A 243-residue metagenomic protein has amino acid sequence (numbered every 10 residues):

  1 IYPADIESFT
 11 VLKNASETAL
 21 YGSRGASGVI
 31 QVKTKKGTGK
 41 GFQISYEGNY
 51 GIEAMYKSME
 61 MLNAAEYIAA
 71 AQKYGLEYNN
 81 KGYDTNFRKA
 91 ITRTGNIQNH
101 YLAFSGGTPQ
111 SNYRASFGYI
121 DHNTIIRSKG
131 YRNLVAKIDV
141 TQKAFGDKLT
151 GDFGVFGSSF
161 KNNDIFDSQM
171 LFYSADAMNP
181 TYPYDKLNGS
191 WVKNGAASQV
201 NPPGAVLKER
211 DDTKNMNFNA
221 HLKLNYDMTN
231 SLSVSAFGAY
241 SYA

Functional and structural regions predicted by a protein language model:
I1-K13: Short acidic/polar hinge/loop motifs at secondary-structure boundaries that mediate gating or recognition
Y2-A4, Y21-A26, R93, K129-R132 (+1 more regions): Short, glycine-/polar-rich solvent-exposed loops and beta-turns at beta-strand/coil boundaries
L12, K33-K35, A103-G107, S116 (+4 more regions): Transmembrane beta-barrel domains of outer membrane proteins
L12-A15, R24-G28, N96, G130-V135 (+1 more regions): Short, glycine/acidic-rich beta->alpha junctions
S16-E17, D84: Residues that cap or anchor secondary-structure elements
A19, G25-G48, H100-A103: N-terminal periplasmic accessory domains that precede and gate Gram-negative outer-membrane beta-barrel machines
T38-D84, I125-R127, V135-N219, S235-A243: Surface-exposed loop/interface segments of Gram-negative outer-membrane beta-barrel transport/assembly proteins
R93-S111, G118-D121, P203-Y242: Outer-membrane beta-barrel transmembrane strands
